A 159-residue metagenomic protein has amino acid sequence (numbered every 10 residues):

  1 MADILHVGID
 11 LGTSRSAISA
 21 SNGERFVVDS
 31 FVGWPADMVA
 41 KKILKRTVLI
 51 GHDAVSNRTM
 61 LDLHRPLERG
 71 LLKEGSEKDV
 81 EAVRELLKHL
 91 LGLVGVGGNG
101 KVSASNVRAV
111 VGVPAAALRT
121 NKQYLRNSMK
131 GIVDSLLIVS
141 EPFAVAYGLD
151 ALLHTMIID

Functional and structural regions predicted by a protein language model:
M1-T13, A17-V27, F31-K42, G51-I157: Nucleotide/phosphate-binding catalytic cleft detector across ATP-hydrolyzing and phosphate-transferring enzymes
T47-L49: Intrinsically disordered, low-complexity serine/threonine-rich segments
